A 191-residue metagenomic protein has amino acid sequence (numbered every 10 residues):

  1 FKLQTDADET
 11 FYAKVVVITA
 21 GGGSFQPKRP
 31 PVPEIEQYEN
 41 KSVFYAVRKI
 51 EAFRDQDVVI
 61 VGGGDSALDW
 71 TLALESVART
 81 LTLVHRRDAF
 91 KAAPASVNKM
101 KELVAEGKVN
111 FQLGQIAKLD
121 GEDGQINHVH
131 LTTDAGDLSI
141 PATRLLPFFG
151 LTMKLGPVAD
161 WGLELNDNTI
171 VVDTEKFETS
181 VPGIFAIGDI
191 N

Functional and structural regions predicted by a protein language model:
F1-T5, T10-A13, A20, S24 (+1 more regions): A Rossmann-like FAD-binding core segment of flavoenzymes
F25-R29: Proline-centered turn/helix-capping motifs that create local helix->coil transitions or kinks
P31-R54, F148-N191: FAD-site-proximal beta/loop scaffold in flavoenzymes
G62-G64: Glycine-rich Rossmann-fold phosphate-binding loop(s) that bind the pyrophosphate of adenine dinucleotide cofactors
A67: N-terminal Rossmann-fold NAD(P) dinucleotide-binding loop
T71-L72: Generic hydrophobic/aromatic pocket-lining and core-packing "Φ" positions
